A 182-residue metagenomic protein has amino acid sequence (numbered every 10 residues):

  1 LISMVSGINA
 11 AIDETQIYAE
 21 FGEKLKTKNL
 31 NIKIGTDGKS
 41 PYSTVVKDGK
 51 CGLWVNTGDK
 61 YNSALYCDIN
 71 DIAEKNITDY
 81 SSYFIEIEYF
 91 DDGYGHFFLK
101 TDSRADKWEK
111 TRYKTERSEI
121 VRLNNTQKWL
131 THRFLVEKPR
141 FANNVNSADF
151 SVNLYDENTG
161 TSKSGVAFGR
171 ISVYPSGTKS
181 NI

Functional and structural regions predicted by a protein language model:
L1-A10: Sec-dependent, cleavable N-terminal signal peptides
N9-A73, A105, E109-K114: Glycan-recognition and processing domains
L65, Y83, G93-F98, S164-G169: Short beta-strand/loop motifs in extracellular/secreted proteins, especially within beta-sandwich accessory domains
E74-E86, Y94, V145: Extended extracellular/luminal ectodomain segments enriched in beta-structured repeat modules
E86-Y94, D102, E137-P139: Solvent-exposed strand-to-loop "edge" motifs in beta-rich extracellular domains
D106-V145: Extracellular carbohydrate recognition and processing domains and analogous Trp-centered ligand-binding platforms
T131-I171: Extracellular beta-strand ligand-recognition surfaces/modules
T178-I182: An acidic-aromatic substrate-binding cleft motif
